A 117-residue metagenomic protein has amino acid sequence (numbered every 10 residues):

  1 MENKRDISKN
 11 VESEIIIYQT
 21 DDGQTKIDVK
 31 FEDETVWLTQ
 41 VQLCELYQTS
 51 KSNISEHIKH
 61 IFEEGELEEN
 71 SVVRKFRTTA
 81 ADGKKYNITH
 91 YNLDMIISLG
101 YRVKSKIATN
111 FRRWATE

Functional and structural regions predicted by a protein language model:
M1-E117: Basic, low-complexity intrinsically disordered segments
